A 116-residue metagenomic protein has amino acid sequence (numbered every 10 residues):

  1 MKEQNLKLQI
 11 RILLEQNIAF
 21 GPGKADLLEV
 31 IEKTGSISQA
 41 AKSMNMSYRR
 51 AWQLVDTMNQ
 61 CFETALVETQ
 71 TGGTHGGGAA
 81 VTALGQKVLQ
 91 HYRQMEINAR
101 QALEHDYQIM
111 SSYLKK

Functional and structural regions predicted by a protein language model:
E3-Q16: Short, Lys/Arg-enriched N-terminal segment that forms or immediately precedes the first helix of a structured domain
L27-L28: Short alpha-helical "packing" element that flanks the helix-turn-helix/winged-helix DNA-binding module
I31-A41: Short helix-boundary/capping micro-motifs
N45-S47: Central "turn" residue of the DNA-binding helix-turn-helix
L54: Residues within the DNA-recognition helix of helix-turn-helix
Q60-A65: Residue cluster at the C-terminal edge of the helix-turn-helix DNA-binding motif
T69-Q94: Basic, amphipathic "hinge/linker" alpha-helix immediately C-terminal to the N-terminal HTH DNA-binding motif
K87-K116: Helix-turn-helix/homeodomain-like alpha-helical modules used for DNA recognition and transcription-factor dimerization
